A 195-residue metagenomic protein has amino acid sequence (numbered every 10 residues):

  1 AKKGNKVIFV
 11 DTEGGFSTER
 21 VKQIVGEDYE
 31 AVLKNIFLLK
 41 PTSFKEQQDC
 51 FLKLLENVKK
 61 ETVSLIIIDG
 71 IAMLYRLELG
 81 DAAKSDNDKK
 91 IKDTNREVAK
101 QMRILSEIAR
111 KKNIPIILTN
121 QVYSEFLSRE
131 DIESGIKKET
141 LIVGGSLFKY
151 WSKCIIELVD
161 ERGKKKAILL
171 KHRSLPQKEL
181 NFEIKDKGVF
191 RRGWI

Functional and structural regions predicted by a protein language model:
A1-K53: Conserved P-loop
N5-K6, N35, T62-L65, A109-L118: Loop/turn-to-beta-strand initiation segments
V7-F9, E78, D86-N87, L127-S128: Terminal helix-to-tail segments of small alpha-helical proteins
F16, L74-Y75, E125: Catalytic P-loop NTPase motifs of RecA-like helicase/translocase cores
V21, I36, D69, L105 (+1 more regions): Conserved RecA-like P-loop NTPase ATPase core
V21-K22, F51, L79-G80, R129-D131 (+1 more regions): Short amphipathic alpha-helical segments
L39-K111: Phosphate-binding/switch loop-helix module in NTP-utilizing enzymes
R96, R103-I195: Phosphate-binding/switch region of NTP-binding enzymes
